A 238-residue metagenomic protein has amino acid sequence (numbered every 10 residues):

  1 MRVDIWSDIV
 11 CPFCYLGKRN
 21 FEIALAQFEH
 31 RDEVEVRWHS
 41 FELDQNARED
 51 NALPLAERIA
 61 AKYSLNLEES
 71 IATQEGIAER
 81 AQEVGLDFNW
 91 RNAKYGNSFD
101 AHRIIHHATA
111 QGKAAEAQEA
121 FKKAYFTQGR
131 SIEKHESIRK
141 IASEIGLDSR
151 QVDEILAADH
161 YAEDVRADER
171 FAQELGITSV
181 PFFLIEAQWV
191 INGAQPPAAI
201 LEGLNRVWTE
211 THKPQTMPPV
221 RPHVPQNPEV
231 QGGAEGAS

Functional and structural regions predicted by a protein language model:
M1, D50-N51, S64-E68, I141-G146 (+1 more regions): A broad, low-specificity signal for short, low-complexity segments enriched in glycine/proline and polar/charged
M1-W6, R37-W38: Short, well-ordered beta-strand elements
I5-S7, F13-H30, H106-S238: C-terminal cap of thioredoxin/glutaredoxin-like
S7-V10, C14, Q45, N66-L67: Short, N-terminal intrinsically disordered low-complexity segments that are rich in Pro/Gly and polar/charged residues
R19-Y125, Q215-P225, Q231-E235: Structural alpha/beta surface segment adjacent to cysteine/selenocysteine redox centers across thiol/disulfide enzymes
